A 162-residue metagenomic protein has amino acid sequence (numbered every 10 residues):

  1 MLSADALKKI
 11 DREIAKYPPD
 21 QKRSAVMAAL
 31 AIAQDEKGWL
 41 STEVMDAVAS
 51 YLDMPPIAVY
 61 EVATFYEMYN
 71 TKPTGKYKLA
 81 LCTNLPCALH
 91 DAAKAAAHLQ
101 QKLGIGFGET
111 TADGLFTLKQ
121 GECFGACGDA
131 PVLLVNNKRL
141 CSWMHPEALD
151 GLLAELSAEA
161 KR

Functional and structural regions predicted by a protein language model:
M1-R162: Signature of N-terminal electron-transfer/Fe-S-associated modules in redox systems
